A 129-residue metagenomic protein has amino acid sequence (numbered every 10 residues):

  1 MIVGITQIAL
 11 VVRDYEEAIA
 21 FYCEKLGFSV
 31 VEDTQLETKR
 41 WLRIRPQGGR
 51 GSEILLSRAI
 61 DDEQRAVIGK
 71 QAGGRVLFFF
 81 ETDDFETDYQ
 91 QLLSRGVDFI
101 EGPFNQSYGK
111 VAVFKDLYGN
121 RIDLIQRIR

Functional and structural regions predicted by a protein language model:
M1, L10, R40-R43, F80 (+1 more regions): Vicinal oxygen chelate
I2, L10-E53: Core segments of cupin and vicinal oxygen chelate
I5-T6, G73-L77: Eukaryotic phosphotyrosine signaling hubs
F21, E86-Q91: Short amphipathic alpha-helices within nucleic acid-binding modules
D33, R45-P46, V67-K70, Y89 (+1 more regions): Short secondary-structure boundary/capping segments
K39-W41, D62-V67: A short, acidic/glycine-rich surface segment
Q47-S52, I60-E63, D84-E86: Short, charged/polar surface micro-motifs in flexible loops or helix N-caps
I54-L55, D123: Conserved beta-strand in the GNAT
